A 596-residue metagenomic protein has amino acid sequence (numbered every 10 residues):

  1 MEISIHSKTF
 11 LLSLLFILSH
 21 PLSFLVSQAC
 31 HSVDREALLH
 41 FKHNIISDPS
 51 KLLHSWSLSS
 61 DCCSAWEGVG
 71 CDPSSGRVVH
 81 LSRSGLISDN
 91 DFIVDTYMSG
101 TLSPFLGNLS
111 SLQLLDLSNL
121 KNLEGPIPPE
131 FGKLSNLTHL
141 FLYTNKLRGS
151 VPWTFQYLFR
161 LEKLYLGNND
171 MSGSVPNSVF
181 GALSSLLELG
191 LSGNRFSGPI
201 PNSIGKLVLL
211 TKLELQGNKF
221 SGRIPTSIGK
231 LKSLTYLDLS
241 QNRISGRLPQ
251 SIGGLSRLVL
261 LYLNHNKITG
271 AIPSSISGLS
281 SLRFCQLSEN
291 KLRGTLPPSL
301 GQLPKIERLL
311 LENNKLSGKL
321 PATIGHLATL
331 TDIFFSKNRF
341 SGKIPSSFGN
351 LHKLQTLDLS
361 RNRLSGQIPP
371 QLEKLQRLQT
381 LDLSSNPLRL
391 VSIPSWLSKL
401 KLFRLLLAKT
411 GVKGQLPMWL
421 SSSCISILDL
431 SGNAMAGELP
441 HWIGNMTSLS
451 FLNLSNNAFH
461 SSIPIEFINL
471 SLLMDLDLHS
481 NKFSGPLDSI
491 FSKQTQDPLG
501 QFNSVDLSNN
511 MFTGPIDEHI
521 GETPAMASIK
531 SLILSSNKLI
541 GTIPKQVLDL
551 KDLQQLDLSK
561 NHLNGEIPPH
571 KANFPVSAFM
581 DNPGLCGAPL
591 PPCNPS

Functional and structural regions predicted by a protein language model:
M1-S596: Plant-biased, solvent-exposed loop and capping regions within N-terminal extracellular ligand-binding ectodomains
